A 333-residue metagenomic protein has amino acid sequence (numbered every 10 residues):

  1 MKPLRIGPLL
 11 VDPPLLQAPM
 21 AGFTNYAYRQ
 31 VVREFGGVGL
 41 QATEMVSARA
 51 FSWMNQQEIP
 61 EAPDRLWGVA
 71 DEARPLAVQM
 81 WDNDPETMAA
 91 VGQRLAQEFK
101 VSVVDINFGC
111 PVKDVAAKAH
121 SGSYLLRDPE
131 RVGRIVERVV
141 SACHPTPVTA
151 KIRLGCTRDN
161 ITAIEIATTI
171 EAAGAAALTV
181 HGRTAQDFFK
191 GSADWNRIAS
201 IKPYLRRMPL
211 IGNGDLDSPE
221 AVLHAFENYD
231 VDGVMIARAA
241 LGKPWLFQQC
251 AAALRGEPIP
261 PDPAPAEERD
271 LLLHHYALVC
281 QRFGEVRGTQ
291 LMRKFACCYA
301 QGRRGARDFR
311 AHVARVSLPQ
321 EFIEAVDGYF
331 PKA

Functional and structural regions predicted by a protein language model:
M1-G7, V11, L15, A21 (+8 more regions): Alpha/beta catalytic cores of nucleotide-metabolism and tRNA/nucleoside-modifying enzymes
K2-R5, M20-E98: Glycine-rich, positively charged N-terminal anion/phosphate-binding segment
G7-P14, R49-P75, C110-H120, S141-L154: N-terminal small/glycine-rich loop or linker at the start of catalytic domains across soluble metabolic enzymes
P13-T24, P75-M88, Y124-L126, A150-A163: Active-site mouth loops of central-metabolism enzymes
L15-A18, Q41-T43, L76-M80, V104 (+4 more regions): Hydrophobic faces of well-ordered beta-strands that scaffold small-molecule active sites in alpha/beta enzyme cores
M20, V46-A48, W81-N83, G109-P111 (+4 more regions): Active-site beta-loop-alpha junctions enriched in small/polar residues
E34, A89-H120, L125, P129-M208: Alpha/beta enzyme core
R49-A50, K113, D187-F188, E220 (+1 more regions): Generic structural signal for helix capping and beta-alpha/helix-loop junctions
